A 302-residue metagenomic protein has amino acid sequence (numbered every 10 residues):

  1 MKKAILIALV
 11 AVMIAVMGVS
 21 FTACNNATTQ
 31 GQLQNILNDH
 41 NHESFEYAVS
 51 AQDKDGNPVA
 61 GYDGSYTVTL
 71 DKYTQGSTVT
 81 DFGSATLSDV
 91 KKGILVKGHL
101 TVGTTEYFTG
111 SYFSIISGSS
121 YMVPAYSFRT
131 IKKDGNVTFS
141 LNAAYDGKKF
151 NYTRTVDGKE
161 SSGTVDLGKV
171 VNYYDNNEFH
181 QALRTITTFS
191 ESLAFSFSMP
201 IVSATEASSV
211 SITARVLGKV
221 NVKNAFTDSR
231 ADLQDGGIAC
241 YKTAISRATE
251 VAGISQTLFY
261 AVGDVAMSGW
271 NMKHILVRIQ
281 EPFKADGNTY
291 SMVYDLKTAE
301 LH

Functional and structural regions predicted by a protein language model:
M1-A8: Positively charged n-region of N-terminal signal peptides that target proteins for export
I14-G18: Alpha-helical transmembrane segments
V19-A23: C-terminal motif of bacterial Sec signal peptides marking the signal peptidase cleavage site
A27-D146, F195-H302: Acidic, serine/threonine-rich low-complexity disordered tracts
K133-V202: A surface/extracellular/periplasmic glyco- and lipid-processing/surface-interacting theme
